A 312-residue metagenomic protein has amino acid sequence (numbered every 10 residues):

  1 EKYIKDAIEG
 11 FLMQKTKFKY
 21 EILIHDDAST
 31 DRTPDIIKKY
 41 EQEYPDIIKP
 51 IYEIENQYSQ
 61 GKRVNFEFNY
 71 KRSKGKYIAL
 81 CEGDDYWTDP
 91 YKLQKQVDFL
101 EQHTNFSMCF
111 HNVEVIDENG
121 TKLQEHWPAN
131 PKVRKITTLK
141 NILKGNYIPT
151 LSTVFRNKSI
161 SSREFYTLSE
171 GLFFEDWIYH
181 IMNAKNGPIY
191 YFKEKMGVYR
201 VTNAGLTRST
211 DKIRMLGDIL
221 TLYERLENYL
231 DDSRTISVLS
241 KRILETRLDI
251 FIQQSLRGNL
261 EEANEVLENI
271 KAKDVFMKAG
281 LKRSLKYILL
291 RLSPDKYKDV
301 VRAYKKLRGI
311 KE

Functional and structural regions predicted by a protein language model:
I8-E9, P34-K38, G75, T88-E101: Short alpha-helix within the catalytic core of nucleotide-sugar-dependent glycosyltransferases
E9-K19: Short, acidic, metal-binding catalytic loop of nucleotide-sugar glycosyltransferases
F11, D27-A28: Conserved short acidic donor-positioning loop in nucleotide-sugar-dependent glycosyltransferases
Y20-L23, P34-K76: Conserved donor nucleotide-binding strand/loop of the catalytic core
K71, H111, A129-R214, I219: Conserved nucleotide-sugar donor-binding catalytic segment
G75-D84: Short beta-strand-to-loop acidic/aromatic patch adjacent to the donor-nucleotide binding site
P90-Q124: Conserved donor NDP-sugar-binding/catalytic core segment of glycosyltransferases
Q253-E312: Membrane-interface aromatic/basic loop that binds lipid-linked glycans or pyrophosphate carriers, typified by
